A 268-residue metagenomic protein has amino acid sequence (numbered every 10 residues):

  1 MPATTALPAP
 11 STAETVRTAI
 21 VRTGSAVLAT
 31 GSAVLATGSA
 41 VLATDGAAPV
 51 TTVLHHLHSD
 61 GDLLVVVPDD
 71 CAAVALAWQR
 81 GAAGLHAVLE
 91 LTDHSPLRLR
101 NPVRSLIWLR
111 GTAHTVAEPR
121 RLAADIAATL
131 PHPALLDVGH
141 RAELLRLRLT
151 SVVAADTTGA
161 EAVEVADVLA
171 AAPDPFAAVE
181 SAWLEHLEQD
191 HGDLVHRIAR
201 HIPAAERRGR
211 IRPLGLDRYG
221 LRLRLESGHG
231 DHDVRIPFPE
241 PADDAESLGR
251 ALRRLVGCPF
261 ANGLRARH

Functional and structural regions predicted by a protein language model:
M1, D125-H268: C-terminal edge-of-domain segments
M1-W78: An N-terminal domain-cap segment
R22-T23, A36, S59-G61, A83 (+4 more regions): Short, well-ordered loop/turn elements at secondary-structure boundaries
V27, W108-R110, L144-R146: Conserved hydrophobic/aromatic beta-strand scaffold that supports enzyme active sites
T30-A33, L42-G46, L91-L99, L225-H229: Short acidic, glycine-rich loop/turn motifs
D60, D69-L135, D231-D233: Short, structured beta-strand-loop surface elements
D62-L64, V88, R222: General beta-strand recognition
